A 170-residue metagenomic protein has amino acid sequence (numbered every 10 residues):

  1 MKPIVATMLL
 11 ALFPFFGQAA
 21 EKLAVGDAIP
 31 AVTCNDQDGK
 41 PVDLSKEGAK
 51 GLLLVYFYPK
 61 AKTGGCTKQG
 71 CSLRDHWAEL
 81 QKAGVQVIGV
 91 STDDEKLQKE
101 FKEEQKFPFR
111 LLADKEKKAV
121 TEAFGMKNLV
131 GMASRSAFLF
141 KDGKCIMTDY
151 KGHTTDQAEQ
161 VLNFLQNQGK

Functional and structural regions predicted by a protein language model:
P3-A31: N-proximal helix/coil linker or "cap" segments that precede and/or mark the start of modular domains
I29-P30, L52-L54, S134-S136: Short loop/turn microsegments at loop-to-beta-strand junctions
V32-L52: A short beta-strand-turn-helix
C34, I88, E104-S134: Short, internal strand/loop/helix patches that form the active-site neighborhood or redox-interaction surface
K46-T67, L73: Short active-site neighborhood of thiol/selenol oxidoreductases, capturing the structured segment around
T67-Q105, K118-V120: Structural microenvironment flanking redox-active thiols in thiol-disulfide oxidoreductases
A133-K170: Thiol-/selenol-based redox modules, centered on thioredoxin-like and closely related oxidoreductase domains
